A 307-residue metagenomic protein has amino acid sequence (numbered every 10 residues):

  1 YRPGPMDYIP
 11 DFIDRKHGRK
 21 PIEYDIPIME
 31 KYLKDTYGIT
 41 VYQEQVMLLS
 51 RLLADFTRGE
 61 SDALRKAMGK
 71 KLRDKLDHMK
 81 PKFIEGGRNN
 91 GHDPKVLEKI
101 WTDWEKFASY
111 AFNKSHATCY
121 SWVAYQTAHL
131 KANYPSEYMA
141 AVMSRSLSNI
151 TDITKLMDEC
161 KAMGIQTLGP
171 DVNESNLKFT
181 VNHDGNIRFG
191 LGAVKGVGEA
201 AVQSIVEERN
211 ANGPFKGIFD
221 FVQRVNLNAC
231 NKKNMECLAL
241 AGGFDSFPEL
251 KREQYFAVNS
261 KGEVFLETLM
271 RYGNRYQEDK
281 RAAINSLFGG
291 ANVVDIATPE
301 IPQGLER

Functional and structural regions predicted by a protein language model:
Y1-R307: Noncatalytic, beta-rich nucleic-acid-contacting surfaces in large DNA/RNA-processing enzymes
